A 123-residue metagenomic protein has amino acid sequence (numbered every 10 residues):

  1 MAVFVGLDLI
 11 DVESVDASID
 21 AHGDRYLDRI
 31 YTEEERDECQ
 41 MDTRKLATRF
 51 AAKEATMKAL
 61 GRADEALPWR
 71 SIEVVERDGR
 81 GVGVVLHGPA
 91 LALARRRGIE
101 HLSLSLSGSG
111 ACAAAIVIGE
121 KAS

Functional and structural regions predicted by a protein language model:
M1-S123: Core catalytic alpha/beta fold that binds nucleotide/phospho-ligands
